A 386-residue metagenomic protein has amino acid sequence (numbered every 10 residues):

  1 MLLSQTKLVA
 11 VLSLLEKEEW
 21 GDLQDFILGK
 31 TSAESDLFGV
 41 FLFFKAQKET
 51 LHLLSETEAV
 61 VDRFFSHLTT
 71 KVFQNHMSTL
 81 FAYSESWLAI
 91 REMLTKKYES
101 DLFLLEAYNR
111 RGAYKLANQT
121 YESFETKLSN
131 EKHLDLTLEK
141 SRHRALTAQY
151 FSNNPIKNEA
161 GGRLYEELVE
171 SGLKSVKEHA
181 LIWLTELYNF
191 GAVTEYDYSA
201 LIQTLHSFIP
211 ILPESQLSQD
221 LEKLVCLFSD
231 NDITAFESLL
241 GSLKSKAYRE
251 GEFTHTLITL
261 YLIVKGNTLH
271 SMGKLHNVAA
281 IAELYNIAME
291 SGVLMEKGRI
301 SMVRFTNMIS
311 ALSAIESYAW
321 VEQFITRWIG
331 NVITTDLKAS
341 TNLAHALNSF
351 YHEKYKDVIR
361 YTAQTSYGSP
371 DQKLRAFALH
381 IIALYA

Functional and structural regions predicted by a protein language model:
M1-S229: Flexible inter-repeat linkers and adjacent short helices within tandem amphipathic alpha-helical repeat scaffolds
L3, P213-L221, F253-T268, E296-T306 (+2 more regions): Generic helix N-cap/helix-start motif at coil->alpha-helix transitions
S13, T70, Q74, Y114 (+6 more regions): Alpha-solenoid helical-repeat scaffolds
G29-K30, S66, K127-K132, L173 (+5 more regions): Solenoid-like repeat scaffolds
A107, V225-S229, N267-S271, S310-A314 (+3 more regions): Residue-level signature for tetratricopeptide repeat
Y114-Y121, K157, F190-T204, S229-K244 (+3 more regions): Helix-turn-helix repeat elements of alpha-solenoid scaffolds
G266-N267, H276-L294, I300-S310: Acidic, glycine-rich loop-and-beta core segments that form the ion-binding/anion-interacting portion of active sites
L337-A386: C-terminal structural cap/anchor segments
